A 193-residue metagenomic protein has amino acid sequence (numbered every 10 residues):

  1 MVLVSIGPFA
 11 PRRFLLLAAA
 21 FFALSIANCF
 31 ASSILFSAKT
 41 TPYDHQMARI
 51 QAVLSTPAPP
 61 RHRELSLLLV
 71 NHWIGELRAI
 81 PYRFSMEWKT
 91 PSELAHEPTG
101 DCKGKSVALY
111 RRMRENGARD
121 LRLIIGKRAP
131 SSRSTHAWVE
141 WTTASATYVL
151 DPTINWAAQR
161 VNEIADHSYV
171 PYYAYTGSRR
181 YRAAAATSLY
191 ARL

Functional and structural regions predicted by a protein language model:
V2-G7, S25-L193: A structural boundary/capping signal
V4-L16: Bacterial N-terminal signal peptides that target proteins for export
L16-I26: Bacterial N-terminal signal peptides
